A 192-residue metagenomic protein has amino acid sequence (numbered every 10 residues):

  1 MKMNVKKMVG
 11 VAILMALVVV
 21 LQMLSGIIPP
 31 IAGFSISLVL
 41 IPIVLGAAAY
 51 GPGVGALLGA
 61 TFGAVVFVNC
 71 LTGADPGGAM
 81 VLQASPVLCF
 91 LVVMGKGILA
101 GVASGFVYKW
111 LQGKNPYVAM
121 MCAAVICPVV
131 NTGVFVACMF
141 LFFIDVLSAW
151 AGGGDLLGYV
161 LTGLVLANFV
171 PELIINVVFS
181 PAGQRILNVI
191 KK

Functional and structural regions predicted by a protein language model:
M1-K192: Loop-helix junctions at membrane interfaces
